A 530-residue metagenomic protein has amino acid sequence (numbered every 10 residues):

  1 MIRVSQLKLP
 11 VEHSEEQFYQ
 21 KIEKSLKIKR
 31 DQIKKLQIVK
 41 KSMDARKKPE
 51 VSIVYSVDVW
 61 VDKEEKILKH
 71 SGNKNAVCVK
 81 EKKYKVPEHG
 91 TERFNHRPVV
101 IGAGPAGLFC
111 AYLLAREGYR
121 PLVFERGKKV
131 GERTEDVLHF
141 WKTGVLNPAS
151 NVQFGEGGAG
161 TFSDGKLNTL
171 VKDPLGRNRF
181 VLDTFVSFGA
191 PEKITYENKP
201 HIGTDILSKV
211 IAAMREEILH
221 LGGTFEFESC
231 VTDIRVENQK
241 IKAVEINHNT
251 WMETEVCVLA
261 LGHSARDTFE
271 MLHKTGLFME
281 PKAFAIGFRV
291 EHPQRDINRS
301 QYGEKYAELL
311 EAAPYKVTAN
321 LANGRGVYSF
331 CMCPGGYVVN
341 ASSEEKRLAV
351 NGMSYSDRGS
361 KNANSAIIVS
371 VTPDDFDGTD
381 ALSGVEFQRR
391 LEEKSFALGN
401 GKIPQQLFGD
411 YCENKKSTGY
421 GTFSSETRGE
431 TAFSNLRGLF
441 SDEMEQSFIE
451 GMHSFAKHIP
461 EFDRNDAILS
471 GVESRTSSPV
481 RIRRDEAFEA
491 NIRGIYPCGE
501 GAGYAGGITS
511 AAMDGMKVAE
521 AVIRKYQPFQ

Functional and structural regions predicted by a protein language model:
R3-I53, V57-T184, F188-Q530: Residues forming the flavin
